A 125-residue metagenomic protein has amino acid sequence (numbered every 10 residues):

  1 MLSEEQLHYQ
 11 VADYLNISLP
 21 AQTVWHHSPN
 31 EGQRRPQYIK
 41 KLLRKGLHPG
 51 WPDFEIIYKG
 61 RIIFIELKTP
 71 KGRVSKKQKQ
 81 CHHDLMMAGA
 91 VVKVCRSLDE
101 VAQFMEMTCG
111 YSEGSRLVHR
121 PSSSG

Functional and structural regions predicted by a protein language model:
M1-G125: Catalytic phosphate/metal-binding cores of nucleic-acid and nucleotide-processing enzymes, i.e., regions that mediate
